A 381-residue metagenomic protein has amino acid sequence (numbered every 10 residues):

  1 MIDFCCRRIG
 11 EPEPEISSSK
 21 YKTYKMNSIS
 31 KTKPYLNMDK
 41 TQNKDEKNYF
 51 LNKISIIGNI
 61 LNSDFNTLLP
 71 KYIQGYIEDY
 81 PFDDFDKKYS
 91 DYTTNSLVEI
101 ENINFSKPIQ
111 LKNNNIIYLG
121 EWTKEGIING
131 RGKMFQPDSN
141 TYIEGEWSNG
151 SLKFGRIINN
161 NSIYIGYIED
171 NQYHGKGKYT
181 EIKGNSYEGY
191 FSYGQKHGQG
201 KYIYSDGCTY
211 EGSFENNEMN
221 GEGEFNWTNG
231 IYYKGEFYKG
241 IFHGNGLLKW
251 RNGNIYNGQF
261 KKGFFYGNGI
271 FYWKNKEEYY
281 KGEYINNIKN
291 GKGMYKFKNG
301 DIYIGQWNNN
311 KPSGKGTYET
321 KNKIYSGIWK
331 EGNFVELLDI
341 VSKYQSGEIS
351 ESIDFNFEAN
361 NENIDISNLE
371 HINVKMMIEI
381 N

Functional and structural regions predicted by a protein language model:
M1-N381: Intrinsically disordered, low-complexity repeat tracts enriched in Gly/Pro/Ser/Thr and acidic residues, frequently
